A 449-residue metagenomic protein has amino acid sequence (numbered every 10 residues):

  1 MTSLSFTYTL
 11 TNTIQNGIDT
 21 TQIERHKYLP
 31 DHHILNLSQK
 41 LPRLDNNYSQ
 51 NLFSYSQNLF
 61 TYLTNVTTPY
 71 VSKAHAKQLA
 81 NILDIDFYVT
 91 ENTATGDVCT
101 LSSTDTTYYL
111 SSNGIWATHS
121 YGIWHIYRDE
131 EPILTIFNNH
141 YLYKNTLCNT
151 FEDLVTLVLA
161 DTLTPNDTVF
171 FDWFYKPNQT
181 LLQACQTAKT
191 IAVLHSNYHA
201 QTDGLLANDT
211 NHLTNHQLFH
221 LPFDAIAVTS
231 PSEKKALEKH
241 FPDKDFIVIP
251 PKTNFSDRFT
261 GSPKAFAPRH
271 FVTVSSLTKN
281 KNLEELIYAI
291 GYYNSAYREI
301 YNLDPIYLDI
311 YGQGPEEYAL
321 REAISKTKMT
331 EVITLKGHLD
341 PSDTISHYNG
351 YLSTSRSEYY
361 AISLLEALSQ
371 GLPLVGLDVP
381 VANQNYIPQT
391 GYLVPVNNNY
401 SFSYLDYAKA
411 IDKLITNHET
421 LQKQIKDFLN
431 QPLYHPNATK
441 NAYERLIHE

Functional and structural regions predicted by a protein language model:
V158-A160, N197, G204-A225: Membrane-proximal helix-turn-helix segments that form the acceptor-binding/catalytic region of lipid-linked
L213, F219-F246: A short, active-site helix/loop in glycosyltransferases that binds the activated sugar's phosphate group
S276-Y297, P315-Y318: A conserved mid-protein helix/loop that constitutes part of the nucleotide-sugar donor-binding site
M329-H338: Active-site donor-binding acidic/aromatic loop of nucleotide-activated sugar and phosphosugar transferases involved
R356: Aromatic "clamp/platform" in nucleotide-sugar-dependent glycosyltransferases that forms part of the donor/acceptor
P373-G376, P380-N383: Short hydrophobic beta-strand element within catalytic cores of glycosyltransferases and related nucleotide-activated
N383-D412: Change "using UDP/GDP/dTDP sugars" to "using nucleotide sugars
T416-H448: A charged, aromatic-enriched C-terminal amphipathic alpha-helix characteristic of glycosyltransferases across folds
